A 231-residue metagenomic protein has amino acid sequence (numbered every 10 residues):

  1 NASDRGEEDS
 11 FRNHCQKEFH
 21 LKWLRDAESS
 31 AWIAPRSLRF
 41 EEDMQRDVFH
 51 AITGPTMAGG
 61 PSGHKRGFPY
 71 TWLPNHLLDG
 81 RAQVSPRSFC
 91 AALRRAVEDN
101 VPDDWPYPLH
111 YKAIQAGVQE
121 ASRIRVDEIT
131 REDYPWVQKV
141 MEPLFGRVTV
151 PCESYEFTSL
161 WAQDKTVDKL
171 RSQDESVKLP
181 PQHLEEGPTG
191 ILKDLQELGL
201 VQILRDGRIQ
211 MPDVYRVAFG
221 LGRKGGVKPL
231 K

Functional and structural regions predicted by a protein language model:
N1-H64: The catalytic "switch" region of P-loop NTPases
R36-K231: C-terminal leucine-rich, beta-strand-based interaction scaffolds used for sensing/assembly
